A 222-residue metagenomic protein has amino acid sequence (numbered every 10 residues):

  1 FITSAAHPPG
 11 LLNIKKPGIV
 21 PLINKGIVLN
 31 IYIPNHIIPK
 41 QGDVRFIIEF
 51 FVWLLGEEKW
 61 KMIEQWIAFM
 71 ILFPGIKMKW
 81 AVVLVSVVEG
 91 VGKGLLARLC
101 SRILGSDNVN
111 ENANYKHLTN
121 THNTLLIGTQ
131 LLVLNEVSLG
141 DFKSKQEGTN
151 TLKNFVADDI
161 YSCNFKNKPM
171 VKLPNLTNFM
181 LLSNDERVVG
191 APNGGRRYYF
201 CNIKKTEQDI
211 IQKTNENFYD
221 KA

Functional and structural regions predicted by a protein language model:
F1-L29: Long, basic/Gly/Ser/Thr-rich N-terminal segments that mediate initial subcellular attachment or targeting
G18-V137, G148-T149, Y199: P-loop NTPase catalytic core of nucleic-acid-dependent motor ATPases
H122-I127, N164-L182: AAA+/SF3 P-loop NTPase mechanochemical coupling elements
Q130-V156, V188-G195: Conserved AAA+/SF3 P-loop NTPase catalytic/coupling segment centered on the Walker-B
S138-L139, N184-V188, K204-D209: Conserved nucleotide-binding/hydrolysis micro-motifs of P-loop NTPases
E147-K172: Conserved catalytic/switch belt of AAA+ P-loop NTPases
K153-I160, F179, R187, K205: Signature of the SF2 helicase/ATPase Hel1-core->accessory helical subdomain module
L173-L176, A191-A222: Phosphate-sensing "switch" segment of ASCE/P-loop ATPases
